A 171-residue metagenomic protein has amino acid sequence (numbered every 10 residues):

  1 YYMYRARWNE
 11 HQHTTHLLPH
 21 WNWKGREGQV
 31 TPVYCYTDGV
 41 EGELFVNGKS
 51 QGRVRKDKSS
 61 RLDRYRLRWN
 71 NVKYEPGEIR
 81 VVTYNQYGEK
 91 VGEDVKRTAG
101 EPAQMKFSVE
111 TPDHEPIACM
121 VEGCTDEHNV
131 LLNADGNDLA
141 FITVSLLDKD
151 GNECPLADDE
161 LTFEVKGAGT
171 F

Functional and structural regions predicted by a protein language model:
Y1-C119, H128-L131, K149-E153: Substrate-binding clefts and catalytic carboxylate motifs of secreted carbohydrate-active enzymes
L17, T170-F171: A structural signal for short, hydrophobic beta-strand segments that form beta-sheets in beta-rich/all-beta domains
P32, F141, E160: Broad gene-expression machinery/nucleic-acid interaction feature
T37, L146, V165-G167: Flexible glycine-/small-residue-rich
G39-V40, F141-T143: Short loop/turn microsegments at loop-to-beta-strand junctions
K49-Q51, D158-T170: Short, well-ordered beta-strand segments
Y74-E78, N137-L139, D158: Extracellular Ig-like/FN3 beta-sandwich strand-entry sites
C124-D126: Surface-exposed intrinsically disordered loops and tails
